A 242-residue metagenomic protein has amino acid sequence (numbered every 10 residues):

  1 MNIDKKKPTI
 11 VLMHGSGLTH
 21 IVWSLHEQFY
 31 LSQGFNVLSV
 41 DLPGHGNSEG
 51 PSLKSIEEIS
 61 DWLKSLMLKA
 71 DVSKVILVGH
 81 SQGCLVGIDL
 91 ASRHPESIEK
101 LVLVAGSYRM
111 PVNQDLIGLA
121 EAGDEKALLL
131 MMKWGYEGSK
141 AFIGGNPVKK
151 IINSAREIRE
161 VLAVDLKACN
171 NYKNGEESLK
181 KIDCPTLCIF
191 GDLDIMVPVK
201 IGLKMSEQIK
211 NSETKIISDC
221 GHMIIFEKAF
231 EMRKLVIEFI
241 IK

Functional and structural regions predicted by a protein language model:
N2-E49: Conserved HGGG/HGGXW glycine-rich cap/lid loop of the alpha/beta-hydrolase fold
M13-G15, H80, F190: The conserved beta1-alpha1 loop
E58-V75: Conserved acidic catalytic loop of the alpha/beta-hydrolase fold
L85-L129: Flexible "cap/lid" loop of the alpha/beta hydrolase fold
G118-K181: Conserved alpha/beta-hydrolase catalytic His-Asp/Glu region
I182, C188-F190, D194: Short beta-strand/loop motif that positions the catalytic acidic residue of the alpha/beta-hydrolase fold
V199, L203-H222: Catalytic histidine neighborhood in serine/cysteine hydrolases with alpha/beta-hydrolase-type architecture
C220-R233: Catalytic histidine-centered segment of alpha/beta-hydrolase-like enzymes
